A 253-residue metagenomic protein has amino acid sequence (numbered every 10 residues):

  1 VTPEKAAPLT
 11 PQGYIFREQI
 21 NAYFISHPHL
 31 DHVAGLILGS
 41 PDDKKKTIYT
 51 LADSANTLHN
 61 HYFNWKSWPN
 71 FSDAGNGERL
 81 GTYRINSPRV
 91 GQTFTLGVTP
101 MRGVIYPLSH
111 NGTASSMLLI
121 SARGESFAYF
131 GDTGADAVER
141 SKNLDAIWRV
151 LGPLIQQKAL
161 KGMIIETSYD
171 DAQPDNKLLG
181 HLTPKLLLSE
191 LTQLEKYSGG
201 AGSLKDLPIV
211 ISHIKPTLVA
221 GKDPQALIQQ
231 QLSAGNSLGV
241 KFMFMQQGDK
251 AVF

Functional and structural regions predicted by a protein language model:
V1, Q19-V33, Y49-A52, Y129-D132 (+3 more regions): Active-site neighborhood of phospho(di)ester-bond hydrolases with catalytic His/Asp-centered motifs
V1-P28, A34-P41, E139, N143-P153: Pre-active-site segment of Zn-dependent metallo-hydrolases
V1-Q12, A114-A135: Conserved beta-strand hairpin/beta-sheet module of binuclear metal-dependent hydrolase folds, prominently
L9-T10, W68-G81, T192-L204: Short mixed-charge
H27, L58, G103, L118 (+4 more regions): Divalent metal-coordination and catalytic microenvironments
A34-K45, V219-A226: Metal-dependent catalytic neighborhoods of phosphoester/phosphodiester hydrolases
D53-S115, R123, N236-V252: Metallo-beta-lactamase
D136-Q246: Cap/insert and terminal regions of metallo-dependent hydrolase folds
